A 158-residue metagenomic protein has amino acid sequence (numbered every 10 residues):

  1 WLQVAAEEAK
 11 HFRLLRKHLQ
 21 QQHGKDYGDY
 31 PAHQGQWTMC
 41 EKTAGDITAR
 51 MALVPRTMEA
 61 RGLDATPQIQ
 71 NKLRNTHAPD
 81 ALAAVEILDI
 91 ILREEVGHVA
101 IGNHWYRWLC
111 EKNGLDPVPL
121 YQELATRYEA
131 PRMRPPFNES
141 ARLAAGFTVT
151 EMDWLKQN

Functional and structural regions predicted by a protein language model:
W1-N158: Non-heme di-metal
